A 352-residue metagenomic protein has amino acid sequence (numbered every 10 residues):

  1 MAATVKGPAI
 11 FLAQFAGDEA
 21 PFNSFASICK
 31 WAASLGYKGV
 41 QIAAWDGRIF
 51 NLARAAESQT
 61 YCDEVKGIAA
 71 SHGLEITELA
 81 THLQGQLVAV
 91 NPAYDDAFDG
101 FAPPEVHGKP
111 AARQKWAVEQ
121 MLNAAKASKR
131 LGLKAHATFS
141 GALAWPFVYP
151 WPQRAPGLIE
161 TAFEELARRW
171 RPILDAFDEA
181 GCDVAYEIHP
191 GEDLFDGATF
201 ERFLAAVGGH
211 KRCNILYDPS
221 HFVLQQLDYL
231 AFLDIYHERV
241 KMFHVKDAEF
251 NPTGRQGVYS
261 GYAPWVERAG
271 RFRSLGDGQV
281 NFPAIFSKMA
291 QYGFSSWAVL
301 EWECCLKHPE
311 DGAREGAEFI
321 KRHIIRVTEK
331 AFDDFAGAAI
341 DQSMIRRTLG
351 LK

Functional and structural regions predicted by a protein language model:
A3, A26, K30-W31, S71-E75 (+3 more regions): Active-site acidic/histidine proton-transfer and metal-coordination neighborhood in alpha/beta enzyme cores
A3-P8, A13, N23, G39-V40 (+5 more regions): Acidic/histidine-rich catalytic cores of soluble enzymes
F15-A16, V299-P309, G337: A short, acidic, flexible beta-alpha connecting loop/helix-capping segment that sits on the rim of active
A16, F50-A55, E105-V118, E160 (+1 more regions): The substrate-binding groove and active-site-proximal loops of carbohydrate-active enzymes, especially glycoside
E19-A32, K115-K126, L224-D234, F282-I285: Short, acidic/polar
Y37, I42, L74, L133 (+2 more regions): A structural motif
I42-V65, G85, S140-F147: Glycine-rich, proline-tolerant flexible connector loops at the mouths of alpha/beta enzymes
P309-K330, A336: C-terminal helical cap(s) of enzyme catalytic domains, especially alpha/beta-barrels
